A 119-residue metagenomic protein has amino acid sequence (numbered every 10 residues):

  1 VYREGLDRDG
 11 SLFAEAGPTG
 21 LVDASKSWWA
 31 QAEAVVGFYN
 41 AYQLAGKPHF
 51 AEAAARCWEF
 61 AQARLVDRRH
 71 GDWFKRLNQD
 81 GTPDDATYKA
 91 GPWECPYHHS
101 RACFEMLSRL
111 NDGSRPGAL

Functional and structural regions predicted by a protein language model:
V1-L119: Glycan-recognition and catalytic cores of secretory/periplasmic carbohydrate-active enzymes
